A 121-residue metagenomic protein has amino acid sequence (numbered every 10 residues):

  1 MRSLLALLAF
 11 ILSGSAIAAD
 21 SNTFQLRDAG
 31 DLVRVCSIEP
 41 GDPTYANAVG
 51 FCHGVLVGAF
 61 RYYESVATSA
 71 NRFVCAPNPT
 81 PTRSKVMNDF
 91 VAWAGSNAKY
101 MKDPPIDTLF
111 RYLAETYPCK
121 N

Functional and structural regions predicted by a protein language model:
L5-G14: Bacterial N-terminal signal peptides
G14-D20: Sec/Tat signal peptide C-region and signal peptidase I cleavage site
N22, Y63-N121: Compact alpha-helical subdomains of small soluble proteins
F24-V86: Short N-proximal segments of mature Sec-exported proteins
